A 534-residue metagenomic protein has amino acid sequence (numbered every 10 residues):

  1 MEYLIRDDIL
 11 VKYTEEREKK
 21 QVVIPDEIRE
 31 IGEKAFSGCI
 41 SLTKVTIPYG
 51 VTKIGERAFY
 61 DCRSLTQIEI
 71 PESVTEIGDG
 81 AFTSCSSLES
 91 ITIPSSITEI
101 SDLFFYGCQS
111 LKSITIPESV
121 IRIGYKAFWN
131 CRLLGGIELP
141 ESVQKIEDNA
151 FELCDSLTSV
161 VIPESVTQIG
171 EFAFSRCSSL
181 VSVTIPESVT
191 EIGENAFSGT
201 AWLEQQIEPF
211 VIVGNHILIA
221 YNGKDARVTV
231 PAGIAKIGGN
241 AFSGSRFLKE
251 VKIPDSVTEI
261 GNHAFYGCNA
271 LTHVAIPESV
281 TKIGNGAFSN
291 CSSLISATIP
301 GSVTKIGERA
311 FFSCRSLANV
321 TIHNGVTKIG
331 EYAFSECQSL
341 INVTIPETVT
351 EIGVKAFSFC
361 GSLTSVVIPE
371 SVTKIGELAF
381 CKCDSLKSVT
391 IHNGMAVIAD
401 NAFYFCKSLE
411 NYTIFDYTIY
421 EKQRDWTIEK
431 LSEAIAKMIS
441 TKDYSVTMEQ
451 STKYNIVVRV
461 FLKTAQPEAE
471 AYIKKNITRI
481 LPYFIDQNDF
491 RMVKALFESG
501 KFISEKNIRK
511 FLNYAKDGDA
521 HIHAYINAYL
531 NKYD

Functional and structural regions predicted by a protein language model:
M1-D8, T14-E30, I40-K53, R63-E76 (+17 more regions): Structural signature of tandem-repeat unit edges
K12, E33-A35, G55-A58, G78-T83 (+13 more regions): Consensus positions within tandem repeat domains that build extended binding/scaffold surfaces
F484, Y514-A515: Ankyrin-repeat helical register
M492, H521-I522: Conserved ankyrin/ankyrin-like repeat signature
K501, A520-H521: Charged, low-complexity interaction regions
H521, Y529-Y533: Short, amphipathic alpha-helical interaction segments positioned at domain boundaries
